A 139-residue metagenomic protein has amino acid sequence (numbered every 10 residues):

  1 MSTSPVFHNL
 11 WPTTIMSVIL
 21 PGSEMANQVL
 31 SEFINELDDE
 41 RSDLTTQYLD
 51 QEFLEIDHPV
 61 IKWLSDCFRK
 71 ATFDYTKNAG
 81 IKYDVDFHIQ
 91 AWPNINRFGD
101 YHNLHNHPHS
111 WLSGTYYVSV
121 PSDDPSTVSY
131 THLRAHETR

Functional and structural regions predicted by a protein language model:
M1-I81, Y101: Non-heme Fe(II)/2-oxoglutarate
N35-D39, S110-G114, E137: Short, low-complexity, polar/charged sequence segments that are solvent-exposed and flexible
L54, P108-S110, A135: Intrinsic structural disorder/low-complexity segments
S65-D124: Conserved double-stranded beta-helix
T131-T138: Conserved small/polar residues in nucleotide/adenosyl-binding loops
